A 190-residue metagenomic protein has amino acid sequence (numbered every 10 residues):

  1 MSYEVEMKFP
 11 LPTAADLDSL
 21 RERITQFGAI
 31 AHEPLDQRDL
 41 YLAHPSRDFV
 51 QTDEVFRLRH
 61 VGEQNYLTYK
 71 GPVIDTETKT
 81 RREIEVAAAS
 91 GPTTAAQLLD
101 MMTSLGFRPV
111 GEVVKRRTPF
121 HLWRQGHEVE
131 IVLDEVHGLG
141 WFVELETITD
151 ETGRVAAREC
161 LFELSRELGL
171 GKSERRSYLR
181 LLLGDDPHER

Functional and structural regions predicted by a protein language model:
M1-G126, F162, L168-R190: N-terminal strand-loop-strand beta-hairpin
S2, G126-E128, G138-F142: Coil-to-beta-strand transition motifs
L11-T13, T147-G153: A generic structural motif
F49, L139, E151-G153, R190: C-terminal accessory/tail domains of diverse enzymes
K70, I74, V136-E144: Residues forming anionic-ligand binding surfaces in small-molecule and nucleic-acid pockets of primarily soluble enzymes
G140-T149, C160, L164: Extended, acidic-biased charged interface segments
A156: Glycine-rich, acidic/polar active-site loops that bind/position phosphate-bearing ligands
